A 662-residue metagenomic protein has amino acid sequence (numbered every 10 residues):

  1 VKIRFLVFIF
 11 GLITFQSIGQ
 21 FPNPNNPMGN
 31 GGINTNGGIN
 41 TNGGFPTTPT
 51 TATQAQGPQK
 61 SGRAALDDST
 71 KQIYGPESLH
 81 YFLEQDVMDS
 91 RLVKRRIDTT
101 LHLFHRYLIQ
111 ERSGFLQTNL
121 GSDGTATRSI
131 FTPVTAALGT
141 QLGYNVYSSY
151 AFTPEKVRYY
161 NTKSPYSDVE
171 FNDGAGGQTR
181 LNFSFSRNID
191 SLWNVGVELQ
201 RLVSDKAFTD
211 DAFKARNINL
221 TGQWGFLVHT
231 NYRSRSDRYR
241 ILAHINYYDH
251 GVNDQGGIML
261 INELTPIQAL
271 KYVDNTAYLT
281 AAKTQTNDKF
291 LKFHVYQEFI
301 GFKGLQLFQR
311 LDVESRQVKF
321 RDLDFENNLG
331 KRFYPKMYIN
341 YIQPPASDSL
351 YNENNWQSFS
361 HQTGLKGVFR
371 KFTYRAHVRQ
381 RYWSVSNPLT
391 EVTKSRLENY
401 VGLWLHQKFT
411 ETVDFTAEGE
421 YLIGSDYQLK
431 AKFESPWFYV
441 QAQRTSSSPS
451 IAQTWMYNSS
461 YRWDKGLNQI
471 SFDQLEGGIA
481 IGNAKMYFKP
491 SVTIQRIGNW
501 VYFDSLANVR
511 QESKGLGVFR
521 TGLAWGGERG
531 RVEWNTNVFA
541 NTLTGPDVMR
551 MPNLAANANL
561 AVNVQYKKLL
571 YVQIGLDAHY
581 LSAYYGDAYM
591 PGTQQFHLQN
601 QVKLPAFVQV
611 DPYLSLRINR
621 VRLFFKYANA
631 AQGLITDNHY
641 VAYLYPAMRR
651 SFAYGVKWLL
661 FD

Functional and structural regions predicted by a protein language model:
K2-F8: Sec-dependent signal peptide recognition, specifically the positively charged N-region followed immediately by
R4, G19, T162-S164, N287-E326 (+1 more regions): Exposed, low-structure sequence patches enriched in small/polar residues
T14-Q16: N-terminal signal peptide c-region/cleavage motif recognized by signal peptidases
Q20-T265, V273-D274, T284, F299-L305 (+3 more regions): Membrane-proximal, glycine/serine-rich, low-complexity loop/turn segments characteristic of large bacterial
S149-A151, Q178-T179, A277-Y278, N287-F293 (+1 more regions): Short linear interaction motifs
N217-N219, D237-V295, R316-N328, N354 (+2 more regions): Flexible loop and strand-edge segments within Gram-negative outer membrane beta-barrel domains
D274-Y278, K303-L305, N327-A346: Elongated scaffolding segments in large macromolecular assemblies, built predominantly from amphipathic alpha-helices
